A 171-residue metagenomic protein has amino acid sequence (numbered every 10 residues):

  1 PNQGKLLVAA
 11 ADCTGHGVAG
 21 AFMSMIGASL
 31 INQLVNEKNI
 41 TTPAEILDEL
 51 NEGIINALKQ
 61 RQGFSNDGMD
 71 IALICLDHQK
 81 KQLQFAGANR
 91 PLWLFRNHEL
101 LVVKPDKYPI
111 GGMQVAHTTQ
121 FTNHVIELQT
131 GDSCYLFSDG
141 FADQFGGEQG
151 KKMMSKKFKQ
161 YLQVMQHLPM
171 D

Functional and structural regions predicted by a protein language model:
P1-T14, V18-G20, S24, A28-D171: Conserved subregion of the PPM/PP2C metallophosphatase catalytic domain
